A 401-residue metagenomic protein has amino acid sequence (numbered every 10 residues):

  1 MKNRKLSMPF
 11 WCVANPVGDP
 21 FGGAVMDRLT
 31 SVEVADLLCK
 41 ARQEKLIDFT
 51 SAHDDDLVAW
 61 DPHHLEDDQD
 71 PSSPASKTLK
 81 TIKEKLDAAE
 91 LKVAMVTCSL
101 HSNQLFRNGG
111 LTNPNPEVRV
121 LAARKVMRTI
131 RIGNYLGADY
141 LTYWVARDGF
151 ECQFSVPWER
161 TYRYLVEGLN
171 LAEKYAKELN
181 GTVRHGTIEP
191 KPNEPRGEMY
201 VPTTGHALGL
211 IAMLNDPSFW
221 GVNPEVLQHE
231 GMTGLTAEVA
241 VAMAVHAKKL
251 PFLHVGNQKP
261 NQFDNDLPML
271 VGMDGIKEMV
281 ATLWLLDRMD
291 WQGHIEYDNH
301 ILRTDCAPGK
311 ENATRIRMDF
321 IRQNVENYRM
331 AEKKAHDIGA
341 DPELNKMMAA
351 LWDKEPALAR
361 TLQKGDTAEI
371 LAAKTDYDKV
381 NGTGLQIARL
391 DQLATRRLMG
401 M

Functional and structural regions predicted by a protein language model:
M1-Y135, Y140, D216-N223, M318 (+1 more regions): N-terminal pre-domain/capping segments
W11-V13, H53-L57, C98-H101, A146-D148 (+4 more regions): Active-site beta-loop-alpha junctions enriched in small/polar residues
A14-S31, V156-Y162, G197-L208, S218-F219 (+3 more regions): Gly/Pro-rich active-site loop or hairpin
A35-A41, V126-L141, G168-K177, A207-L214 (+2 more regions): Structured alpha-helical segments in the cores of large, soluble enzyme domains
F49-H53, V93-C98, G137-V145, G181-E189 (+1 more regions): Short beta-strand segments at enzyme active-site cores
E66-Q69, N108-R119, E151-R163, R196-E198 (+1 more regions): Glycine-rich tight-turn/loop motif centered on a GG-T
P71-M95, Y162-L179, L208-N215, I276-D287: Alpha-helix-loop-beta-strand connector modules within alpha/beta enzyme cores
S99-G109, A138-R160, V183-E198, P202: Active-site-proximal loop/short-helix segments that contain or immediately flank catalytic acid/base residue(s)
